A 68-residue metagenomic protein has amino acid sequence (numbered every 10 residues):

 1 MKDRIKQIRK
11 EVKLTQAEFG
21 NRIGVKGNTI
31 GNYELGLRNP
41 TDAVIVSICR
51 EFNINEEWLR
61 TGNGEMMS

Functional and structural regions predicted by a protein language model:
M1-E11: A short, Lys/Arg-rich alpha-helix, primarily the initiator
D3, D42-A43: Short alpha-helical elements of helix-turn-helix
R4, T29-N32, W58: Residue-level recognition of specific faces of alpha-helices
I8, R22, Y33, G62: Residues in the recognition helix of alpha-helical DNA-binding motifs
K13-N32, S47, E51: Short alpha-helical DNA-recognition segment
A43-W58: DNA major-groove recognition helix of helix-turn-helix/homeodomain DNA-binding modules
E56-E57, N63-S68: Charged, helix-prone or intrinsically disordered regulatory segments positioned adjacent to compact structured domains
